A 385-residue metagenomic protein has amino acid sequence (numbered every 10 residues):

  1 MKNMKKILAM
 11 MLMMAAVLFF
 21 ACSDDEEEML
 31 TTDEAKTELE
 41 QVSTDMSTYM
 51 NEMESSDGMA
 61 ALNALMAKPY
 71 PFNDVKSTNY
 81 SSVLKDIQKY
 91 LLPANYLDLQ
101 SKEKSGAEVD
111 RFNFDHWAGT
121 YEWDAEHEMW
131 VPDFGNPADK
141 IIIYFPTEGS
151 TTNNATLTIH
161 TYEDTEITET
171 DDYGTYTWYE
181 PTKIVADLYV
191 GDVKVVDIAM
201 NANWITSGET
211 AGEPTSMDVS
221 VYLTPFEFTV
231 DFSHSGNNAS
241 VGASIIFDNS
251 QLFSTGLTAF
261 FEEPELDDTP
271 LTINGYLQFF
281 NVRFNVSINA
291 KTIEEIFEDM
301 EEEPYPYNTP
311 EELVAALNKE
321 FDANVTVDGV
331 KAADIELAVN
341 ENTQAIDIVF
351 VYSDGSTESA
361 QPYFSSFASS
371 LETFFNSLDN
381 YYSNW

Functional and structural regions predicted by a protein language model:
N3-M4, D24: An intrinsically disordered, low-complexity acidic/polar region
K5-L12: Sec-dependent signal peptide recognition, specifically the positively charged N-region followed immediately by
L18-A21: C-terminal motif of bacterial Sec signal peptides marking the signal peptidase cleavage site
S23-S150, S353-W385: Acidic/polar, low-complexity intrinsically disordered N-terminal segments immediately downstream of a Sec signal
D45-L65, E262-W385: Hydrophilic extracytoplasmic domains
I87-G242: Long, acidic/polar, low-complexity amphipathic helices and coiled-coil-like
N113, Y144-F145, N153-H160, V196-N203 (+5 more regions): Short amphipathic beta-strand/extended segments with alternating polar/hydrophobic composition
V196-W204, E209-T292, I296-F297: Extended amphipathic alpha-helical coiled-coil/heptad-repeat regions
